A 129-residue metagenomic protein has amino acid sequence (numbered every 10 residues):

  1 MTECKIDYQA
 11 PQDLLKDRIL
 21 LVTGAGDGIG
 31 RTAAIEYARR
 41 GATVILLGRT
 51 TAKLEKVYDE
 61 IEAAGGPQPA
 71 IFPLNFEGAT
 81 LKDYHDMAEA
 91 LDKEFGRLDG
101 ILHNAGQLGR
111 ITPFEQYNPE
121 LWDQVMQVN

Functional and structural regions predicted by a protein language model:
M1-L21: Flexible N-terminal pre-Rossmann segment of NAD(P)-dependent oxidoreductases
T23, L98-G106, N129: Rossmann-fold scaffold of SDR-type NAD(P)-dependent oxidoreductases
G26-D27: Conserved glycine-rich cofactor-binding loop
A42-K56: Conserved glycine-rich Rossmann-like NAD(P)H-binding loop of the short-chain dehydrogenase/reductase
A64-T80: Rossmann-fold cofactor-recognition segment
E77-E94: Conserved Rossmann-fold cofactor-binding substructure of NAD(P)-dependent oxidoreductases
A79, Q124-V128: Glycine-rich NAD(P)-binding loop of the Rossmann-fold in SDR/ketoreductase-type enzymes
M87, T112-F114, N118-Q124: Substrate-binding pocket helix/loop in short-chain dehydrogenase/reductase
